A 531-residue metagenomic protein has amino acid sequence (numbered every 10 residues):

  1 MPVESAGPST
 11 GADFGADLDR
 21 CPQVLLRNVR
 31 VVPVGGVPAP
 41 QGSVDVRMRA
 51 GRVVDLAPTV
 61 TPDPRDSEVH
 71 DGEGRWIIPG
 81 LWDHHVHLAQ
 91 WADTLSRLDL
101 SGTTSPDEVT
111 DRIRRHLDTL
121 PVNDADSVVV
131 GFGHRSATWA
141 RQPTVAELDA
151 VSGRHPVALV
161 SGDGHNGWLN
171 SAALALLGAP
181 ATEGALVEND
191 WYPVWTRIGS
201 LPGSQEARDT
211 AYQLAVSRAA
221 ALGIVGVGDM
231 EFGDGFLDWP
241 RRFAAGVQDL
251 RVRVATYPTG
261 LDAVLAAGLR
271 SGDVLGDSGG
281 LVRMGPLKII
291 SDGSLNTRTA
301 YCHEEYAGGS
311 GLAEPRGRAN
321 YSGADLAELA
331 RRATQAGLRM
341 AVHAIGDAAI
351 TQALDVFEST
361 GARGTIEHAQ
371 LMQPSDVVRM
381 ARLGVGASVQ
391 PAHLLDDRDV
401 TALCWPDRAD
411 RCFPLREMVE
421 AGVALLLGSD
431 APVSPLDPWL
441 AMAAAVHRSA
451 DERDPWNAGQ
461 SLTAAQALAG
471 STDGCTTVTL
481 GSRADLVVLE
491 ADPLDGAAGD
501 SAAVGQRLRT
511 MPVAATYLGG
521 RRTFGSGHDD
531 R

Functional and structural regions predicted by a protein language model:
M1-Q23, S526-R531: Actinobacteria-biased recognition of intrinsically disordered, low-complexity terminal regions
F14-L269, I289, S294-A349, R363 (+3 more regions): Divalent metal-binding segments
H87, L281-T299, V385-L394: Non-cysteine beta-strand/loop elements that form the S-adenosyl-L-methionine
L148, D238-P240, A353, M380 (+1 more regions): Hydrophobic packing residues within well-ordered alpha-helices of enzyme cores
D149-V151, S359-T360, M380-A381: Short, conserved loop/helix-junction motifs that constitute active-site signature segments in enzyme catalytic cores
F243-V247, G272-G279, M380-G384: Acidic (Asp/Glu)-rich catalytic clusters
D273-G276, R283-G285, L295-Y301, A330 (+2 more regions): Non-catalytic terminal/interface segments that mediate subunit docking, oligomerization, and allosteric communication
A330-A341, I345-G364, H368-A369, P374-V378 (+4 more regions): His/Asp/Glu-enriched, well-ordered alpha-helical/loop segment that forms or immediately abuts the divalent-metal
